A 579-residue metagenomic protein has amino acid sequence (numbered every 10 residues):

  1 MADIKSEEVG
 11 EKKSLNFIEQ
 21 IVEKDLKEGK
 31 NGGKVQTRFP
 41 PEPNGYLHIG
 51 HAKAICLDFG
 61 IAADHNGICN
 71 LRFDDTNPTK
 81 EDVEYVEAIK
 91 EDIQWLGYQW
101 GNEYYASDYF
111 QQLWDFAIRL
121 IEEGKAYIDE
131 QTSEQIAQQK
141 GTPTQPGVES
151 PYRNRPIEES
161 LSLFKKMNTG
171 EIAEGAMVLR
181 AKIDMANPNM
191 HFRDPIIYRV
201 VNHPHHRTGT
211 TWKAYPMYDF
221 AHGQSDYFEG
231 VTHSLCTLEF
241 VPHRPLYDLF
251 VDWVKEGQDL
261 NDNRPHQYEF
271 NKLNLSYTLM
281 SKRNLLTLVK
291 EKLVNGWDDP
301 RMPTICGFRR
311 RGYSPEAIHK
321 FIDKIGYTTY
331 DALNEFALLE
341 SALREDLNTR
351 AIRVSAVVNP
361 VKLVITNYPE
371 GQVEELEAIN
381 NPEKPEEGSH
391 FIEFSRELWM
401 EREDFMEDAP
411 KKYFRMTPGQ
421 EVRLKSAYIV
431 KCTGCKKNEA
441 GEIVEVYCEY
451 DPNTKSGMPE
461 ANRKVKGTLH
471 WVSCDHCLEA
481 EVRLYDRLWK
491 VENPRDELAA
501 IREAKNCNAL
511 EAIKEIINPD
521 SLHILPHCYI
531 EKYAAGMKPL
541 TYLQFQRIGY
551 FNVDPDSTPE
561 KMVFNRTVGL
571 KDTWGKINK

Functional and structural regions predicted by a protein language model:
M1-K13, K579: Basic/polar N-terminal segments that are highly enriched at the extreme N-terminus, encompassing both cleavable
K13-K90, H205-T237: N-terminal catalytic cores of NTP/NDP-binding nucleotidyl/phosphoryl-transfer enzymes
G29, D58, I89, L120 (+3 more regions): Residue-level signal for inorganic ion chemistry
P40-P43, R72-K80, N102-Q111, E134 (+5 more regions): Conserved short loop/turn motifs at secondary-structure junctions
L71, D75-N77, V83, Y105 (+4 more regions): Active-site cores that bind ATP or allylic diphosphates and position pyrophosphate for catalysis
Y85-Q111, F116-R119, G124-Y127: A glycine-rich helix N-cap at a beta->alpha junction
F240, R244, D248-F250, E316-H319 (+2 more regions): Core subunits and conserved enzymes of cellular information-processing and envelope-translocation systems across
D262-A342: Long, charged, mostly alpha-helical binding arms that flank functional sites
